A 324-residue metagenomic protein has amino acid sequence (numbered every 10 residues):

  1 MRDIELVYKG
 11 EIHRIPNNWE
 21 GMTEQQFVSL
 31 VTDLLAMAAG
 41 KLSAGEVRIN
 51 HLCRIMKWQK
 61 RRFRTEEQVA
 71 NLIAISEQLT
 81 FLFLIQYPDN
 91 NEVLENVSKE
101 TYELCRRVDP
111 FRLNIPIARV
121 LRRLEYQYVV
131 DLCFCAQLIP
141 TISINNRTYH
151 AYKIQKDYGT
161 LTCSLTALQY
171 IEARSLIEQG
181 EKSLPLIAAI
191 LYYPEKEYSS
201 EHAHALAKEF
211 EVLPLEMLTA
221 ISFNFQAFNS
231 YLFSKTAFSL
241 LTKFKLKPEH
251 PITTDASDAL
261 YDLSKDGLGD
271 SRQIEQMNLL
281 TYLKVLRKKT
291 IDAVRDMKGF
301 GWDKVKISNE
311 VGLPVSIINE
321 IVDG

Functional and structural regions predicted by a protein language model:
M1-F300, V305, G312-G324: An amphipathic, hydrophobic-aromatic interaction surface with interspersed Lys/Arg that forms lipid/phosphate-bearing
